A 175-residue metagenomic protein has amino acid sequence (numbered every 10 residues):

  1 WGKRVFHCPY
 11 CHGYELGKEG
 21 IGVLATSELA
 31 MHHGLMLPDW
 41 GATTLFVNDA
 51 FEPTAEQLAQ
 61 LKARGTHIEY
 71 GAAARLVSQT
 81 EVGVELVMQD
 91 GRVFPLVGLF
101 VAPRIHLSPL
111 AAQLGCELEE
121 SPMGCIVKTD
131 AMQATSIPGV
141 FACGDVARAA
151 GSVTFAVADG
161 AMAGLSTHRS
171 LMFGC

Functional and structural regions predicted by a protein language model:
W1-E28, H32-G34: Glycine-rich dinucleotide-binding loop and its adjacent helix/turn
G2-E15, R104-A150, M162: FAD-site-proximal beta/loop scaffold in flavoenzymes
Y10, T26, N48-A50, D145: Cofactor-binding loop segments of dinucleotide-utilizing enzymes, especially the Rossmann-like FAD- and NAD(P)+-binding
H12-E15, L35, L58, G91 (+1 more regions): Short secondary-structure boundary/capping segments
M31-H33, C143-C175: A conserved FAD-binding loop/helix module that cradles the flavin
P38: Gly/Ala-rich phosphate-binding loop of Rossmann-like dinucleotide-binding domains, activating on the conserved
G41-V127, M172-C175: A Rossmann-like FAD-binding core segment of flavoenzymes
